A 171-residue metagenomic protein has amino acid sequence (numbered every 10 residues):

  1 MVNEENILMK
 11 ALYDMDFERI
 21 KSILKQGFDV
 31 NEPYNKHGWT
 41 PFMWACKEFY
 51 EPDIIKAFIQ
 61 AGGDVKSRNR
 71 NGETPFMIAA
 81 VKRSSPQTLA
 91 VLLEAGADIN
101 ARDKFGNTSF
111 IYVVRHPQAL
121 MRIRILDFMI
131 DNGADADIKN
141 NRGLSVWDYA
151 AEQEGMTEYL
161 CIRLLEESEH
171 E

Functional and structural regions predicted by a protein language model:
M1-Q26, N31, K36-W39, Q60 (+1 more regions): Intrinsically disordered, low-complexity regulatory segments in ankyrin-centric signaling systems
V2-K10, P33-F42, R68-P75, R102-V114 (+1 more regions): Ankyrin-repeat boundary/"N-cap" motif
K10-M15, W44-E51, I78-S85, Y112-M121 (+1 more regions): Ankyrin repeat A-helix N-terminal signature
D16-L24, F49-I59, S84-L93, A119-I130 (+1 more regions): Ankyrin repeat structural motif
V30-N31, V65, I99, A136: Ankyrin-repeat inter-repeat connecting loop/turn
K47, R70-E73, M77-S85, A90 (+2 more regions): Alpha-helical adaptor scaffolds
D135-H170: Leucine-rich solenoid repeat scaffolds
